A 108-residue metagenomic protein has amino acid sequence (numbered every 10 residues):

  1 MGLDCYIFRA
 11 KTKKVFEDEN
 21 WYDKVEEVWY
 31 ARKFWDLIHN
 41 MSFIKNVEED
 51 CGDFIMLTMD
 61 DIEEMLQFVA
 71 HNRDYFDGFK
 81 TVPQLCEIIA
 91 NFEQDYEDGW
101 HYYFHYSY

Functional and structural regions predicted by a protein language model:
M1-Y102, Y106-Y108: Acidic (Asp/Glu-rich) sequence patches and key acidic residues that form negatively charged surfaces used
